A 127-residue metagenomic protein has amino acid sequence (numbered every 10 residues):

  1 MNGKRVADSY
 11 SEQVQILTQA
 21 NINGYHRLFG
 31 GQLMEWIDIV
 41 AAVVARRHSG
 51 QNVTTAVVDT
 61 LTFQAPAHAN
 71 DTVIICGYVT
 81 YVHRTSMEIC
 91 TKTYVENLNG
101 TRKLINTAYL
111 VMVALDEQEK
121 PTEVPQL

Functional and structural regions predicted by a protein language model:
N2-V57, M112-L127: Hot-dog-fold acyl-thioester-processing enzymes
G3-E12, H68-A69, T80-L127: HotDog/MaoC-like acyl-thioester-processing domains
F29, G50, T55, A69-D71 (+1 more regions): Generic, well-ordered alpha-helical segments
V58-P66, I74-Y78: Conserved interaction-surface patches within small, structured recognition/assembly domains
